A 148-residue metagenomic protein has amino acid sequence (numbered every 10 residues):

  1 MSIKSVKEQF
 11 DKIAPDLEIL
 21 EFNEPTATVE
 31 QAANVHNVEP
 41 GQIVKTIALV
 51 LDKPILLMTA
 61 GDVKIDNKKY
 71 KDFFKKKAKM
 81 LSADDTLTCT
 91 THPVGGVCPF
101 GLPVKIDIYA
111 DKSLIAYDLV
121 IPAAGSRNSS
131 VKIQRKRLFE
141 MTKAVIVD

Functional and structural regions predicted by a protein language model:
M1-D148: Extended, low-hydrophobicity, polar/charged segments
